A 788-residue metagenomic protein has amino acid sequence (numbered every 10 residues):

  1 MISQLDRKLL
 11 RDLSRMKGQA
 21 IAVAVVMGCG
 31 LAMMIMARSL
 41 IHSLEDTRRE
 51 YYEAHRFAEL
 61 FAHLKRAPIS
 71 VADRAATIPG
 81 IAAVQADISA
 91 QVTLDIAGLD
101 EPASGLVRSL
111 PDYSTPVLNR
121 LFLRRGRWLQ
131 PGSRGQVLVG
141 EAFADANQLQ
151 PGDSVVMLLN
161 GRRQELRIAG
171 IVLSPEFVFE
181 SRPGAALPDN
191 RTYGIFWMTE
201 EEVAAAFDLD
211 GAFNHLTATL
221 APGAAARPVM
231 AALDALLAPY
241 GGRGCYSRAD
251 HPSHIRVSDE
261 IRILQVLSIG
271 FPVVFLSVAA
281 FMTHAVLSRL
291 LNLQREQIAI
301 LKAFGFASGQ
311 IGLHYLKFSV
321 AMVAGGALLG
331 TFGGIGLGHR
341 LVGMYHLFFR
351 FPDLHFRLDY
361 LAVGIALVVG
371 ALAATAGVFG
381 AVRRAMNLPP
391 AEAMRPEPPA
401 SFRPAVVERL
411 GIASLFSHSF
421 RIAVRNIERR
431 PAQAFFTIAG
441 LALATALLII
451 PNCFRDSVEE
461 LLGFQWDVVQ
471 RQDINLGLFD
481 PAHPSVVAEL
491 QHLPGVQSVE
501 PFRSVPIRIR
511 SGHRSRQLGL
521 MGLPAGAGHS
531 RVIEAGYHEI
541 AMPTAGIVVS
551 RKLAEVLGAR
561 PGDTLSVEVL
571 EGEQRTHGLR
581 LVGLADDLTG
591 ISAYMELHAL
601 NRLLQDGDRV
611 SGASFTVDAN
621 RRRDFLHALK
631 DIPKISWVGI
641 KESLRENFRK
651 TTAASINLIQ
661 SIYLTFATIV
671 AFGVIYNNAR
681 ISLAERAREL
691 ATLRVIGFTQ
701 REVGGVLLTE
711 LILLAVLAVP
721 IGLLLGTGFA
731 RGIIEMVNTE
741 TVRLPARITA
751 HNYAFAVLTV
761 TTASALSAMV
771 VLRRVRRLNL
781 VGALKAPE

Functional and structural regions predicted by a protein language model:
M1-M34, L290, A307, L316 (+7 more regions): N-terminal Sec/SRP start-transfer signal
I2-S277, R289-N292, S308-G309, Q465 (+4 more regions): Membrane transport/envelope proteins' first extracytoplasmic loop
S3, L388-P404, R776-E788: Short cytosolic juxtamembrane segments of multi-pass membrane proteins
M16, F281-M322, G673-L713: Interfacial "coupling" helices/loops that link adjacent transmembrane helices in transporter permeases
E53-A67, V71, S417-P543, V548-K552 (+3 more regions): Juxtamembrane segments of multi-pass membrane proteins
S277-N292, E296, V320-P352, L361-N387 (+3 more regions): Small-residue-rich transmembrane alpha-helices
F502, V610-A619, L626-A746, H751 (+4 more regions): C-terminal transmembrane helical bundles of large multi-pass transporters and their helix-start/helix-kink determinants
